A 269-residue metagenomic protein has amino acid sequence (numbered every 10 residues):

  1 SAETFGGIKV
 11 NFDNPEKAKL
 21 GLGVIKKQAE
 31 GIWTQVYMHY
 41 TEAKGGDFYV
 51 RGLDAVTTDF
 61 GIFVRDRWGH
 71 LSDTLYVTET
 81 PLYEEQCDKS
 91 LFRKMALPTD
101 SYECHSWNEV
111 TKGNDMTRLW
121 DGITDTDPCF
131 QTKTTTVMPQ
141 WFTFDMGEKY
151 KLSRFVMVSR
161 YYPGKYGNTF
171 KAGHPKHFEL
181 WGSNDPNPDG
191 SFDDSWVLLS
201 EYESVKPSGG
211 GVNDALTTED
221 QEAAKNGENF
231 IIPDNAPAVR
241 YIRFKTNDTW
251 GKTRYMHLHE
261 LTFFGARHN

Functional and structural regions predicted by a protein language model:
S1-A18, D73-P98, R267: Pro/Thr/Ser/Gly-rich low-complexity, intrinsically disordered linker/stalk tracts
G6-V36, S153, H174-H177: Solvent-exposed loop/turn segments flanking beta-strands in beta-repeat/beta-sandwich domains
F12, V24-I25, V50, T58-V64 (+3 more regions): An aromatic-rich alpha-helical recognition segment common to small helix-rich domains
L22-A55, V197-V212: Recognizes extended acidic, P/S/T-rich segments that occur within or adjacent to Ig-like beta-sandwich modules
G46-Y76, P81: Beta-strand-rich modules
E85-G122, P188-G190, S195: Predominantly extracellular/luminal regions of secreted and cell-surface proteins, especially disulfide-bonded
D121-D194, A224-N269: Aromatic, loop-rich ligand-recognition surfaces of beta-strand-rich domains
W196-I232: Extracellular carbohydrate recognition and processing domains and analogous Trp-centered ligand-binding platforms
